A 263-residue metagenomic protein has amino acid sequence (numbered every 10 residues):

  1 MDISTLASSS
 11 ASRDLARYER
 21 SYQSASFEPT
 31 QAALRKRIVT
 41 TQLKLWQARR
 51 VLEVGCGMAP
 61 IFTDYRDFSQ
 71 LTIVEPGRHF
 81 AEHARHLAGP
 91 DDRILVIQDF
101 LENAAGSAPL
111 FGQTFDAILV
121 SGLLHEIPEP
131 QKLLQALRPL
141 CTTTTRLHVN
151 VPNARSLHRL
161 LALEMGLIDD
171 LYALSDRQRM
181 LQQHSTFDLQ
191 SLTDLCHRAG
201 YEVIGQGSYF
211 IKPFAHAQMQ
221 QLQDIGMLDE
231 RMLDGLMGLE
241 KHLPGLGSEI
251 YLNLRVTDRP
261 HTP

Functional and structural regions predicted by a protein language model:
M1-Q47: Conserved class I S-adenosyl-L-methionine
S4-S10, V96, D194, G205-P263: A C-terminal cap/extension of S-adenosyl-L-methionine-dependent methyltransferases that defines the acceptor-substrate
G57-A105: Class I SAM-dependent methyltransferase SAM/SAH-binding core
L119: A conserved beta-strand element that flanks and buttresses the S-adenosyl-L-methionine
G122-E126: Short catalytic micro-motifs in class I SAM-dependent methyltransferases
Q131-R146: A short glycine-rich, Lys/Arg-flanked "PGG" loop and its adjoining helix->strand segment in the class I
H148-Y172: Conserved class I S-adenosyl-L-methionine
L171, S175-S191: Acceptor-substrate binding/catalytic loop of class I
